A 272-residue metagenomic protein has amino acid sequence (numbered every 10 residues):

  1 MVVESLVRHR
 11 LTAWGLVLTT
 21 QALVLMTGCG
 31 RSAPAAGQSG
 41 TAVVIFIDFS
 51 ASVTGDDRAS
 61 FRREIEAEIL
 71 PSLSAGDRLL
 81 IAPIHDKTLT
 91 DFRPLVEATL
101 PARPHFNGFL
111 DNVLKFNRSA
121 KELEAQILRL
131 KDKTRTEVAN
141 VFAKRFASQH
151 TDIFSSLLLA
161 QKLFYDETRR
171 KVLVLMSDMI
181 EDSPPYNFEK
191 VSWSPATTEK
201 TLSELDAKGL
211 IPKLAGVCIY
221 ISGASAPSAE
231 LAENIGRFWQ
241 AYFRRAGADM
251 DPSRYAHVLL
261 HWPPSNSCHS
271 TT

Functional and structural regions predicted by a protein language model:
M1-H9: N-terminal secretory signal peptides that target proteins for export/translocation
G15-V24: Bacterial N-terminal signal peptides
M26-G28: C-terminal motif of bacterial Sec signal peptides marking the signal peptidase cleavage site
G30-S32: Bacterial signal peptide processing site
S39-E122, K171-L175: Von Willebrand factor
S39-V53, T136-F142, I219-G223: Acidic/histidine-rich, surface-exposed loop or edge segments in extracytoplasmic proteins
G108-T168, E181: Von Willebrand factor
A196-T272: Von Willebrand factor type A / integrin I
